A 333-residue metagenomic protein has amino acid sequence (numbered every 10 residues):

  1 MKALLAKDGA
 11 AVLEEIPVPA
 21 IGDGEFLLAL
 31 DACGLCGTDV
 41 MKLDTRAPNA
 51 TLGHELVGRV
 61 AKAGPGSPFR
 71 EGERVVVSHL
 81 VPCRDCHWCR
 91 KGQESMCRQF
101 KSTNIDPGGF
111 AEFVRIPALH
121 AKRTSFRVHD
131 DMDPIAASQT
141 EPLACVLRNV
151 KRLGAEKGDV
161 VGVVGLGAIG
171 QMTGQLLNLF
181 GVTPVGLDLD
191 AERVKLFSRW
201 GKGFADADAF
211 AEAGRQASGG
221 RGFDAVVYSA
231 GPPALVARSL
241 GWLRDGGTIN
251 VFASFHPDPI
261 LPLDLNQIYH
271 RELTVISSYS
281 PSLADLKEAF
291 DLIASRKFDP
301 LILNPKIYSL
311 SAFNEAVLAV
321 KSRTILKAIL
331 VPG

Functional and structural regions predicted by a protein language model:
P19-C33, D44-R90, H129: Glycine-rich beta-strand-centered segment in the early N-terminal region that forms part of a ligand/cofactor-binding
C83-V164: NAD(P)H dinucleotide-binding glycine-rich loop of Rossmann-like/cofactor-binding domains, especially the beta1-alpha1
M132-D208: Mid-domain Rossmann-like dinucleotide-binding core that forms the NAD(H)/NADP(H) cofactor-binding site
L179, A237-G241, L283-G333: C-terminal hydrophobic helical "lid"/dimerization subdomain of Rossmann-like NAD(P)H-dependent oxidoreductases
K202-F210, I307-A312: Short acidic-hydrophobic, aromatic-tinged amphipathic segments that line or gate anion-handling sites
G214-V226: A short acidic, Gly/Pro-enriched loop at the edge of an enzyme's catalytic core that lines a small-molecule cofactor
P233-S295, P332-G333: Glycine-rich phosphate-binding loop and adjacent beta-alpha segment of Rossmann(oid) nucleotide-cofactor-binding
